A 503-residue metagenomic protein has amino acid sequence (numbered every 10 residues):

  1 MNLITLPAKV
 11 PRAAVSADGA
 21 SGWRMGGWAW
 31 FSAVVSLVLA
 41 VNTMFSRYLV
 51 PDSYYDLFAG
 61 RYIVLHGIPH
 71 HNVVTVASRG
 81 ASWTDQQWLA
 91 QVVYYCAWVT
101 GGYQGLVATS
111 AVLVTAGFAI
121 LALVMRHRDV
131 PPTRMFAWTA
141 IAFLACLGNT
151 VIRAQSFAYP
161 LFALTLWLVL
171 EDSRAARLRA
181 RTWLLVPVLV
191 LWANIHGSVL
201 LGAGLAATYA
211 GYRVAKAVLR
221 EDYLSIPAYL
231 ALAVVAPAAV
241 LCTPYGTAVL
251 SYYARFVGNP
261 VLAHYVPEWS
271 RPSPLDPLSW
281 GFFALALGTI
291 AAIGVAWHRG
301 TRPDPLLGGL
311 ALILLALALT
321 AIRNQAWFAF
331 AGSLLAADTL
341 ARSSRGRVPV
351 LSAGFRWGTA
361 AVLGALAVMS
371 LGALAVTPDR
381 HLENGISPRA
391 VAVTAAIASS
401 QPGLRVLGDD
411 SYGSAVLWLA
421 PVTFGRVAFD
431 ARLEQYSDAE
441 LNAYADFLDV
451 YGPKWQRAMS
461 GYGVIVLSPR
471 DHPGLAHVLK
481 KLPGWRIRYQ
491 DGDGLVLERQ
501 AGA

Functional and structural regions predicted by a protein language model:
W28, V34, L121-L144, P160: Transmembrane-helix signature of polytopic, membrane-embedded enzymes that assemble or transfer cell-envelope glycans
A40, A142-C146, R181-G197, V235-V240 (+1 more regions): Membrane-interface alpha helices of multi-pass inner-membrane proteins
T84-C96, S251-F282: Juxtamembrane membrane-water interface segments that cap and precede transmembrane helices
A108-R128: Transmembrane-helix motifs of polytopic, lipid-linked glycan transferases
T165-R181, A292-R299: Membrane-interface transmembrane helices that cradle and orient dolichyl/undecaprenyl
E171-V190, P227-A231, P305-L312: Short hydrophobic alpha-helices at membrane interfaces in multi-pass membrane enzymes
P349-A398, S411-S414, T423-F424, R432-L433 (+1 more regions): Membrane-proximal, lumen/periplasm-facing interface regions of secretory-pathway glyco- and lipid-modifying enzymes
A398-E440, G463-R470, L497: Short periplasmic/luminal acceptor-recognition loop of GT-C membrane glycosyltransferases, typified by
